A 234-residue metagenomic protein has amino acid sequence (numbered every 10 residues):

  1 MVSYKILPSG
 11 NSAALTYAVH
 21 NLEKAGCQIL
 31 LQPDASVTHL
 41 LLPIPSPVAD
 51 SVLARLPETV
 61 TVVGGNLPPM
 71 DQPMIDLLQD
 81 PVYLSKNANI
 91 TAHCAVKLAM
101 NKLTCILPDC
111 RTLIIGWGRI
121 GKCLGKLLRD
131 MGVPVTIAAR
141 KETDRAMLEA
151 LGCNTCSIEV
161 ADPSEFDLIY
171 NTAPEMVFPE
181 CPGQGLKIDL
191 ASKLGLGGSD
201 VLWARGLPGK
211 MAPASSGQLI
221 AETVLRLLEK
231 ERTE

Functional and structural regions predicted by a protein language model:
V2, L41-P108, T223: Glycine/serine-rich phosphate-binding loop and adjoining beta1-alpha1 elements at the start of nucleotide-handling
Y4-L22, P108-R129: Glycine-rich adenosine-cofactor-binding loop
K5, Q28-L30, T61, R111 (+1 more regions): Residues at the starts of beta-strands that form the adenosine-phosphate
A13, E142-T143, S192-L194: Helix N-cap at the beta1-alpha1 junction of Rossmann-like dinucleotide-binding domains, i.e., the first residues
L22-S36, D50-S51, N154-V160: A short, well-structured beta->alpha microelement
Q28-D34, M131-L151: NAD(P)-binding Rossmann-fold cofactor-contacting core
P45-T59, L148-A214: Rossmann-like adenosine-cofactor binding region
N66-Q79, I188-L228: Rossmann-fold NAD(P)-binding glycine/threonine-rich loop
